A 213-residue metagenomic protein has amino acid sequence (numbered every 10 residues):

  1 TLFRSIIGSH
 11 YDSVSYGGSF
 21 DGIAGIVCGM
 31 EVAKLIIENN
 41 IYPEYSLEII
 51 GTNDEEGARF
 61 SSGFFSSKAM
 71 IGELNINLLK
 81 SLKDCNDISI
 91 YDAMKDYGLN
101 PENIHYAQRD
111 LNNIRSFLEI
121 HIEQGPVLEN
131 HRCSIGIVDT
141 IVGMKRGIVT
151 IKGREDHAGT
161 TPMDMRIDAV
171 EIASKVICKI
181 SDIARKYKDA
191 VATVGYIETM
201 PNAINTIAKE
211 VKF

Functional and structural regions predicted by a protein language model:
T1-L2: Short, small-residue-biased leader/transition segments that mark boundaries at the very start of proteins
I6, P43-N53, A192-Y196: Beta-strand segments within the central parallel beta-sheet cores of soluble alpha/beta enzyme folds
D12, D54-E55, R59-F213: Midchain, well-structured core segments that form catalytic/ion-binding scaffolds
V14-F20: Short pre-catalytic strand/loop immediately N-terminal to key active-site residues, enriched for Gly-Thr
I23-E31, E171-K175: Short amphipathic alpha-helical face segments that pack within enzyme cores and frequently flank/anchor catalytic
I23-I26, L47, S67: Amphipathic alpha-helical segments in well-structured domains
V27-K34, D92-K95: A broadly conserved amphipathic alpha-helix scaffold signal in soluble, globular proteins
V32-S46: Flexible, small-residue-rich helix->loop connector segments that border functional cores
